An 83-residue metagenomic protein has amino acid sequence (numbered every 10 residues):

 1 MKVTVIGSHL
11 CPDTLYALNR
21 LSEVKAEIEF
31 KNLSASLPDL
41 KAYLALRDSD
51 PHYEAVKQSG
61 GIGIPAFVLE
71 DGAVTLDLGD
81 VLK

Functional and structural regions predicted by a protein language model:
M1-L33: Local sequence-structure signature of Cys/Sec-based thiol-disulfide redox active-site neighborhoods
L15-Y16, L40, D77-G79: Short glycine-/acidic-enriched loop or helix-start segments at secondary-structure transitions that form or flank
L18-L21, A45, V81-L82: Short, glycine/charged-enriched secondary-structure capping and boundary segments
I28-D50: Thiol-based oxidoreductase modules, predominantly thioredoxin-like and allied folds used for disulfide exchange
H52-E54: Major-groove DNA-recognition helix of helix-turn-helix-type DNA-binding domains
V56-G63: Thiol/disulfide oxidoreductase modules built on the thioredoxin-like
G63-V74: A short, hydrophobic beta-strand/beta-hairpin element that forms part of a small beta-sheet core
G72-K83: C-terminal cap of thioredoxin/glutaredoxin-like
